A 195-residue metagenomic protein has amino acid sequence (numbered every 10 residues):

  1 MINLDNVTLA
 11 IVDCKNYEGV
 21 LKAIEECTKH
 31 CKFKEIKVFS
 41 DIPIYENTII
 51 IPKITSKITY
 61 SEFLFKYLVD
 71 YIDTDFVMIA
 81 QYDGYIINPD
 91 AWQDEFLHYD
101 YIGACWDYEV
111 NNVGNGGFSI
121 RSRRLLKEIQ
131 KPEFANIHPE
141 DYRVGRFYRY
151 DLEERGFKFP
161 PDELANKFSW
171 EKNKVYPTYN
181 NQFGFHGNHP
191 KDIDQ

Functional and structural regions predicted by a protein language model:
M1-F76: N-terminal anchoring/stem segment of glycosyltransferases
C14-Y17, I42-Y45, I54, D83-I86 (+3 more regions): Short, solvent-exposed loop/turn segments at secondary-structure junctions
L21, N47-T48, I87-A91, Q130: Short glycine-/acidic-enriched loop or helix-start segments at secondary-structure transitions that form or flank
H30-C31, Y71-I72, Q93-L97, R121: Short, conserved loop/helix-junction motifs that constitute active-site signature segments in enzyme catalytic cores
I36, L68, Y82-D83, S122 (+1 more regions): Generic structural signal for small/hydrophobic residues in well-ordered secondary structure, especially within
T74-I86: Short beta-strand-to-loop acidic/aromatic patch adjacent to the donor-nucleotide binding site
G84-V113: Conserved donor-nucleotide/metal-binding helix-loop-beta segment in metal-dependent transferases, i.e., the alpha-helix
V113-Q195: Catalytic core and acceptor-binding pocket of nucleotide-sugar-dependent glycosyltransferases
